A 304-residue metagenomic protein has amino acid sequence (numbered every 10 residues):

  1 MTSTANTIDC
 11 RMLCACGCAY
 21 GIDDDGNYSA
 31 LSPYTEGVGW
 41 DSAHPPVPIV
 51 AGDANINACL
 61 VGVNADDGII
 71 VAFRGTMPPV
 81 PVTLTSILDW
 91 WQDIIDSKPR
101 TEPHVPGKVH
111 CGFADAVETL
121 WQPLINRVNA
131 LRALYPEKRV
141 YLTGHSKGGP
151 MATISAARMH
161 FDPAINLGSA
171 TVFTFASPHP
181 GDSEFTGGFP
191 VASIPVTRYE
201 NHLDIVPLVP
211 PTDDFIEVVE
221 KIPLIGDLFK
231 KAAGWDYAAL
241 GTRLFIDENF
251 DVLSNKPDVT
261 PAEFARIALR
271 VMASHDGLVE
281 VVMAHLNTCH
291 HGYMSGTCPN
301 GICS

Functional and structural regions predicted by a protein language model:
M1-N64: N-terminal low-complexity, Ser/Thr- and acidic-residue-enriched intrinsically disordered segments
S3-T4, A65-G68, P79, T83-S86 (+3 more regions): Serine hydrolase/lipase
N27-Y34, S86-Q92, I216-V219: Short, polar loop/linker segments at the starts of domains and inter-domain junctions
D53-H104: Short, surface-exposed "cap/lid" segments of acyl-processing enzymes
T76, F113, G149-P150: Gly/Ser/Thr-rich helix-start
G144-G148, A152: Gly/Ala-rich beta-loop-alpha elbow adjacent to hydrolase catalytic centers
